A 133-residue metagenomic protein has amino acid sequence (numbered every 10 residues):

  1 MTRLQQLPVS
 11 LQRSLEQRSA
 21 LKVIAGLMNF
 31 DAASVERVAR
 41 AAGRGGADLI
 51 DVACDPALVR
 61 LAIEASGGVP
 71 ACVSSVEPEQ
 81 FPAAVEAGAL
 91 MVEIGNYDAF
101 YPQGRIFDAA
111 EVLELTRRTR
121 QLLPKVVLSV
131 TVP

Functional and structural regions predicted by a protein language model:
M1-G26: N-terminal amphipathic alpha-helix/helix-capping segment at the start of soluble metabolic enzymes
M1-L4, F30, S66, V126: Iron-sulfur (Fe-S) cluster-binding modules
S10, I50-V69, V76-P82, D98-P124: Active-site-adjacent beta->alpha loops and helix N-cap segments on the catalytic face of soluble alpha/beta enzymes
Q17-S34, P70-E77, Q103-R105, S129-P133: Active-site mouth loops of central-metabolism enzymes
V35-A39, V76-A89: Catalytic cores of alpha/beta
D51, M91-E93: Conserved beta-strand positions in the central sheet of alpha/beta enzyme cores
